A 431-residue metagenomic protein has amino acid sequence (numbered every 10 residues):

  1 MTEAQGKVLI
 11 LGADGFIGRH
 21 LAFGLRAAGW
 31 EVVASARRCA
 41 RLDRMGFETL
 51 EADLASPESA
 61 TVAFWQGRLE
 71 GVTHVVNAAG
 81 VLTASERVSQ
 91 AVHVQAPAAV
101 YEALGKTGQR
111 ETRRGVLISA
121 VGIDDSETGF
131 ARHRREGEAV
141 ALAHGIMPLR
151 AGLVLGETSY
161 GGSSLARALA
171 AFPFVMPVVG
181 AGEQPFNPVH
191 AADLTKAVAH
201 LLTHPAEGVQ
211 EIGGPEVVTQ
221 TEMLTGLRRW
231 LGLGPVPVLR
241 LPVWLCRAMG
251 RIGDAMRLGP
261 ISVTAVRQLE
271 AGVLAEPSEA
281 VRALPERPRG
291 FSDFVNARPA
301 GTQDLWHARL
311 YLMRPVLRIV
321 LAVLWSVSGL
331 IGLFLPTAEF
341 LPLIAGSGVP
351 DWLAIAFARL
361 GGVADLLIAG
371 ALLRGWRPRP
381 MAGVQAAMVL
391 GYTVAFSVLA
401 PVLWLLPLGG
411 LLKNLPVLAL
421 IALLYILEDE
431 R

Functional and structural regions predicted by a protein language model:
V8-A28: N-terminal Rossmann NAD(P)H-binding glycine-rich loop of SDR-like oxidoreductase domains
W30-R37: Conserved glycine-rich Rossmann-like NAD(P)H-binding loop of the short-chain dehydrogenase/reductase
A40-A99, A103, V121-S126: NAD(P)H-binding glycine-rich loop region in Rossmannoid oxidoreductase-like domains and their noncatalytic homologs
V81-L82, A91-G152, G156: Conserved Rossmann-fold NAD(P)-dependent oxidoreductase catalytic core, especially the SDR/UDP-sugar
S164-N187, R229-V273, E339: Alpha-helical membrane-targeting segments
A168-V189, D193, A197-L201, P205 (+1 more regions): A conserved pocket-lining segment of Rossmann-fold NAD(P)-dependent short-chain dehydrogenase/reductase
H200-I261, A275-R314: Mid/C-terminal beta-alpha module of Rossmann-like enzyme folds, strongest in SDR-family dehydrogenases/epimerases
S262-T337, W352-L367, L373-R431: Extended, low-polarity transmembrane helix blocks
